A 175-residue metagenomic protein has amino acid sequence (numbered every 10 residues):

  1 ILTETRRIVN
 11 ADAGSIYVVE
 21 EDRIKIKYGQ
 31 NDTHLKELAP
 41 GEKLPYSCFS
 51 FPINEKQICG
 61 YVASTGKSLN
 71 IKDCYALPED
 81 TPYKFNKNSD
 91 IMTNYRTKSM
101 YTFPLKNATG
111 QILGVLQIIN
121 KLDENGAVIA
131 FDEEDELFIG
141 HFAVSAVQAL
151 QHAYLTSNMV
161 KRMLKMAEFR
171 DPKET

Functional and structural regions predicted by a protein language model:
L2-I8, Y61, T65, D90-I91 (+2 more regions): Amphipathic alpha-helical regulatory segments at dimerization interfaces that relay allosteric signals between sensory
L2-R7, A13, C59, V160-L164: Short amphipathic alpha-helical segments
T3, G14-E55, A76-L77: GAF sensory/regulatory domain recognition with acknowledged cross-activation on helical regulatory dimers
I58, K67-S68, K72-S99, K121-I129: Signal-transducing coupling segments at domain and membrane junctions
Y61-S68, V115, L137-T156, F169: Signal-transmission/dimerization alpha-helices at domain junctions
R96, Q111-L113, I119-F142, A149: Regulatory loop-to-helix N-cap segments in sensory/regulatory domains that couple ligand/signal detection
K98-N107, G114: A short, aliphatic-rich beta-strand micro-motif
M159-T175: Histidine- and acidic-residue-rich, metal-dependent catalytic cores
